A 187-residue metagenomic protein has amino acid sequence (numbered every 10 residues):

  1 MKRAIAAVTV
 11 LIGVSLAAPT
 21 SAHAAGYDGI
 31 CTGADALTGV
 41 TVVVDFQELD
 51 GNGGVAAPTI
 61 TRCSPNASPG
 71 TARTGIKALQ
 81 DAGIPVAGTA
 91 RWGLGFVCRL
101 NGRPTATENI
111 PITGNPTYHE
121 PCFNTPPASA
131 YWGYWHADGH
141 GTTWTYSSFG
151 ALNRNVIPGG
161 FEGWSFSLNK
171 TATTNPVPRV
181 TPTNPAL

Functional and structural regions predicted by a protein language model:
M1-A24: Secretory targeting and sorting signals
K2-R3, H23-L187: Ubiquitin-like/PB1-type beta-grasp interaction modules and other compact soluble beta-rich domains
